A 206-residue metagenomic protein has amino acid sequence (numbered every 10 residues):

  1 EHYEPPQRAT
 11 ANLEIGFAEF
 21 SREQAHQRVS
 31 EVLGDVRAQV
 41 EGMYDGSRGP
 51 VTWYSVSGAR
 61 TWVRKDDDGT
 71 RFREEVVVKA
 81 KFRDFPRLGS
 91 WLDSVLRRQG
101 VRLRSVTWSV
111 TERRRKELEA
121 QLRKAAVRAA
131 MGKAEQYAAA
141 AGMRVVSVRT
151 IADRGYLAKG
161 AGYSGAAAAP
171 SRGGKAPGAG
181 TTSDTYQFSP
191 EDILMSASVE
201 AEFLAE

Functional and structural regions predicted by a protein language model:
E1-E206: Short, charge-dense linear interaction motifs
